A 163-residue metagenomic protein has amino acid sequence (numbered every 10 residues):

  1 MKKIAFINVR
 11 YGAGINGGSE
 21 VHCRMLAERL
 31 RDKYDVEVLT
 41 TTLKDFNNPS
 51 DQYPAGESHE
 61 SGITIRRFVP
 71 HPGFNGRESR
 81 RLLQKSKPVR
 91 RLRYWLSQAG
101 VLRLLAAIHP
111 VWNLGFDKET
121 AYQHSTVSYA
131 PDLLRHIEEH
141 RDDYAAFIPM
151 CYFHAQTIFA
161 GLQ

Functional and structural regions predicted by a protein language model:
M1-P70, D142: N-terminal subdomain of nucleotide-sugar transferases
G14, F46, N75, T157-I158: Glycine/Thr-rich phosphate-binding loops of Rossmann-like dinucleotide-binding domains
N16, P149-M150: Active-site-adjacent beta-strand anchor residues
V21-R24, E28, S128-P131, H154-I158: A structural signal for well-ordered alpha-helical segments within the folded catalytic domains of diverse enzymes
V21-R24, Q84, Q163: Glycine-rich, phosphate-binding/catalytic loops in enzymes
T42, M150-F153: Short, solvent-exposed turn/loop segments enriched in Gly/Ser/Thr/Pro and often Arg
K44-S128, D132-E139: A conserved catalytic-core segment of Leloir-type glycosyltransferases
D132-I148, A155-Q163: Glycosyltransferases and closely related glycan-assembly transferases that use nucleotide-activated donors
